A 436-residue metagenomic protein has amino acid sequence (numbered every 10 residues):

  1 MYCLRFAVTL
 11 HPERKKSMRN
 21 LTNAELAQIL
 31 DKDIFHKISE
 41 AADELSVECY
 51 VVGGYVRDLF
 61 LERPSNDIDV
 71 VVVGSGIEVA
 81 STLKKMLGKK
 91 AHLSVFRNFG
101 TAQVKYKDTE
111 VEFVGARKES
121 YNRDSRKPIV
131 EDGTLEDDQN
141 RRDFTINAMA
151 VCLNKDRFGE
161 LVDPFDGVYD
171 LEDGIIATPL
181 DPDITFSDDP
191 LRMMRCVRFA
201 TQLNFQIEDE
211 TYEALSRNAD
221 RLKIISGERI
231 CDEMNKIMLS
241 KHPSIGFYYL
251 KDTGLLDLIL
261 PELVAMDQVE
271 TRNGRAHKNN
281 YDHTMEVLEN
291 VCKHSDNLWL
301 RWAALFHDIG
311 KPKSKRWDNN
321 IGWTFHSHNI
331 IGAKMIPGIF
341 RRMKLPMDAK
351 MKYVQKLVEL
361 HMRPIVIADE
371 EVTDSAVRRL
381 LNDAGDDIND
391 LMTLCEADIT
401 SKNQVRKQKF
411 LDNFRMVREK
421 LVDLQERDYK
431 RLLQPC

Functional and structural regions predicted by a protein language model:
Y2-T9, E13-C436: Catalytic cores of the polymerase beta-like nucleotidyltransferase superfamily and closely associated nucleotide
